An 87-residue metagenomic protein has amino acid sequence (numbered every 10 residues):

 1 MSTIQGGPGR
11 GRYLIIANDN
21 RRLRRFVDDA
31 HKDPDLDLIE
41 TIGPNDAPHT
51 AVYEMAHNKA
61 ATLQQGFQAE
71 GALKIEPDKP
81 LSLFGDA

Functional and structural regions predicted by a protein language model:
M1-G7, D35-P44: Short, flexible, solvent-exposed loop/turn segments with mixed acidic/basic and small polar residues
S2-D19: Short glycine-/aliphatic-rich beta-strand segments at the starts of folded cytosolic domains
R12-L14, R24, E76: Small/flexible residues
I16-L38: Short amphipathic alpha-helix segments
D37-A87: Autoinhibitory propeptides
